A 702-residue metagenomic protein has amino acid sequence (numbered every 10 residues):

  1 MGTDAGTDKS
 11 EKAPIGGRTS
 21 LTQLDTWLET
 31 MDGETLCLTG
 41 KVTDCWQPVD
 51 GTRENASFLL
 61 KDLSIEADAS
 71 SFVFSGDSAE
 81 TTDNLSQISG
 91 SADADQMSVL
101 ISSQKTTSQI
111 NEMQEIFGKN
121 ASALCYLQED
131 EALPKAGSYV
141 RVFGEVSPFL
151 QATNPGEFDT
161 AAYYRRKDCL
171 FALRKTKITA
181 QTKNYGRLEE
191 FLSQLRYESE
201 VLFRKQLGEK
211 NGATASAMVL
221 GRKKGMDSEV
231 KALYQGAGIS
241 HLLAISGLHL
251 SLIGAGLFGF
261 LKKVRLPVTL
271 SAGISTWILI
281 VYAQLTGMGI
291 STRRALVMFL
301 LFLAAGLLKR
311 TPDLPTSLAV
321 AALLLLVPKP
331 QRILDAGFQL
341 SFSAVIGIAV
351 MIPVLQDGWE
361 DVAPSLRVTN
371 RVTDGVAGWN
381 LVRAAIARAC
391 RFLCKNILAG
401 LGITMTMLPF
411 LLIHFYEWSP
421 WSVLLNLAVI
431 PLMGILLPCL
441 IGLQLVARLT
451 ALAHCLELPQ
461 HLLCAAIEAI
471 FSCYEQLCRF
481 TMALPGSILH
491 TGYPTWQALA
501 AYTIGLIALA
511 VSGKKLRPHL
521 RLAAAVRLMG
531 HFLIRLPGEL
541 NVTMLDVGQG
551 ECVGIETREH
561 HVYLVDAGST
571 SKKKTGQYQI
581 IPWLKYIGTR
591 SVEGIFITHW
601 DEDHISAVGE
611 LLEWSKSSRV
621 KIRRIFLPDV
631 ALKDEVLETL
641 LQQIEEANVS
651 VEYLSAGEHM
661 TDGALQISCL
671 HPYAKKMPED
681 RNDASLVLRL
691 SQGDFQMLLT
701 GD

Functional and structural regions predicted by a protein language model:
M1-H241, Y578-P582, S591, V630 (+4 more regions): Membrane-interface helix/helix-cap signal primarily in integral membrane proteins
G40, G337, M407, G442 (+2 more regions): Residue-level signal for inorganic ion chemistry
S75-I110, D130-A132, S138-E145, Y163-Y164 (+3 more regions): Non-globular, low-confidence helical/coil segments that flank catalytic cores
T176, R222-K223, M288, K329-P330 (+8 more regions): Fold-independent oxyanion-binding glycine-rich loops and adjacent beta-strand/coil segments at enzyme active sites
L188-L207, T214, R222, V230 (+13 more regions): Hydrophobic alpha-helical segments of integral membrane proteins, encompassing both true transmembrane helices
D227-S422, T491-P537: Hydrophobic alpha-helical transmembrane segments in multi-pass membrane proteins
